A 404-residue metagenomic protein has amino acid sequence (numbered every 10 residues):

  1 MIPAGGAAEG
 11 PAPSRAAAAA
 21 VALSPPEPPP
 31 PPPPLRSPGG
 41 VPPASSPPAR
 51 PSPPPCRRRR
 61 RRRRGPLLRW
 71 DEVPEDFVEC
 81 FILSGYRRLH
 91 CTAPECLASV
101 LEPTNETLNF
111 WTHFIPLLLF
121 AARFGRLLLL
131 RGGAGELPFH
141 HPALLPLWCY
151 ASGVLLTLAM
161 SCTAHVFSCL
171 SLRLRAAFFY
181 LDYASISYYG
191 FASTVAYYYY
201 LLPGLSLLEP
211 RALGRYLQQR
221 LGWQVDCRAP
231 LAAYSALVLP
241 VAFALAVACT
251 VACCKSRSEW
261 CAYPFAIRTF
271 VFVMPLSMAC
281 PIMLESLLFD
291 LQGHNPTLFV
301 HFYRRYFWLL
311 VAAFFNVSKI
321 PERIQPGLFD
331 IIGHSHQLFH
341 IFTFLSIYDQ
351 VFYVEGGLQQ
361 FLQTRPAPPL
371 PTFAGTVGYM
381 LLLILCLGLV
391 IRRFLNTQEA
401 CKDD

Functional and structural regions predicted by a protein language model:
I2-D404: Multi-pass alpha-helical transmembrane bundles in non-GPCR membrane proteins that perform intramembrane catalysis
